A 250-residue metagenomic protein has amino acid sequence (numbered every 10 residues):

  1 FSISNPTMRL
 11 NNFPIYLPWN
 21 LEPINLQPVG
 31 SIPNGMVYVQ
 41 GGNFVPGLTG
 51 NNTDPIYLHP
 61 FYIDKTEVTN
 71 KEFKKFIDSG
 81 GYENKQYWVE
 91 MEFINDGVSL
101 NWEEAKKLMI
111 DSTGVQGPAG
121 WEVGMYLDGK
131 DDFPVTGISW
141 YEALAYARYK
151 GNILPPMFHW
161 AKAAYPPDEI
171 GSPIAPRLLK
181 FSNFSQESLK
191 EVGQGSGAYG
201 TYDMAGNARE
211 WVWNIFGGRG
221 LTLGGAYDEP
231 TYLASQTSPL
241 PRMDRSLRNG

Functional and structural regions predicted by a protein language model:
F1-F158, Y165, S238-G250: Extended beta-strand/loop cores of jelly-roll/beta-sandwich
V39, E104, V115-S238: Functional-site microenvironments in short loops/helix caps that host divalent-cation chemistry
